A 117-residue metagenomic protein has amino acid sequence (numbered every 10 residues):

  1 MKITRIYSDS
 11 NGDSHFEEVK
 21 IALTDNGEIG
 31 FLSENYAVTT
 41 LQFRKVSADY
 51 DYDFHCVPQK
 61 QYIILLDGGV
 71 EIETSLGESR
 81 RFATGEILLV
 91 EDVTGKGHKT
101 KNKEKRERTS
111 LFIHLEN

Functional and structural regions predicted by a protein language model:
M1-I6: Short acidic, Pro/Gly- and aromatic-enriched capping/linker segments at domain boundaries
D9-S10, L65: Short, acidic, Ser/Thr-enriched surface-loop or helix-capping motifs
D13-F54, R108-N117: A short glycine-rich, His/Asp/Glu-containing loop-to-beta-strand
F31-N35, D51-V57, E73-T74, R80-R81 (+1 more regions): Short histidine-centered beta-strand/loop micro-motifs that create catalytic or ligand/metal-coordination sites
K45, S75-D92: Short acidic-glycine-tyrosine-enriched beta hairpin
Y50-Y52, E71, I87-L88, V93-K101: Histidine-centered metal-chelating micro-motifs
P58-L76, E86: Glycine- and acidic-residue-biased ligand/ion/polar-headgroup-sensing regions
L88-V93, K103-N117: A short hydrophobic beta-strand segment most commonly corresponding to one strand of the jelly-roll/cupin
